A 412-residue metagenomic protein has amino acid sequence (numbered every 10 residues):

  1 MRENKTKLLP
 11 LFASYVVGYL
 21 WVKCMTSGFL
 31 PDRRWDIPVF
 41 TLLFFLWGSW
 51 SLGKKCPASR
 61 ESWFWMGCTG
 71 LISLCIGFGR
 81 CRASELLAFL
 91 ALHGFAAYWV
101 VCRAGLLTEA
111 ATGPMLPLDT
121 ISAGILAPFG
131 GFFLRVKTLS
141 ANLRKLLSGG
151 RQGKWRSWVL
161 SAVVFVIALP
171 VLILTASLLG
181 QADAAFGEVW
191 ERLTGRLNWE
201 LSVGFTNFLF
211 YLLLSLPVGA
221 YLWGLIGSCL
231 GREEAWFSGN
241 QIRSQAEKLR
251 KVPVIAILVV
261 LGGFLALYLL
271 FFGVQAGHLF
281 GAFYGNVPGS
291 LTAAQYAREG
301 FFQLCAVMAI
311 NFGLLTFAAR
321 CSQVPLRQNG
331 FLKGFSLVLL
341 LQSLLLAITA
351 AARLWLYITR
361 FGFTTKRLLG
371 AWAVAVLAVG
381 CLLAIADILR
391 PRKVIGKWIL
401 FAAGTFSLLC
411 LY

Functional and structural regions predicted by a protein language model:
M1-L9, S51-R60, T108-T112, T138-V159 (+7 more regions): Juxtamembrane membrane-water interface segments of multi-pass membrane proteins, especially cytoplasmic-side
M1-S51: N-terminal signal-anchor module of multipass membrane proteins
L11-Y15, F40-G48, W63-L74, F165-T175 (+5 more regions): Hydrophobic membrane-spanning alpha-helices of multi-pass integral membrane proteins
V17-M25, W47, V171, T175 (+7 more regions): Alpha-helical membrane-inserting segments
V22-S27, L74-R80, A350-R360: Juxtamembrane "helix-exit" motif on the non-cytosolic side of transmembrane helices
T26-L30, P38-E188, F210-E233: Transmembrane-helix bundle segments that line or gate the permeation/cavity pathway in multi-pass membrane proteins
A123-T138, V159-Q181, L214-A220, A256-G277 (+3 more regions): Alpha-helical transmembrane segments of multi-pass integral membrane proteins
T194-L213, G289-A306, F363-V374: Short aromatic-rich membrane-water interface segments that cap or initiate transmembrane helices in multi-pass membrane
